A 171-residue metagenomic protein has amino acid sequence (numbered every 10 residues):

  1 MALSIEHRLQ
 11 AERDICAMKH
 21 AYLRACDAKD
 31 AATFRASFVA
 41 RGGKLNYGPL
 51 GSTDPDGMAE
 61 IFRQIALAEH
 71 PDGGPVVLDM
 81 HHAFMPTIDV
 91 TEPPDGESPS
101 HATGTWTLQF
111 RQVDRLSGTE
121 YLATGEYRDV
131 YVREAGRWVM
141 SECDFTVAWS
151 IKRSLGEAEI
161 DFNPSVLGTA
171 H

Functional and structural regions predicted by a protein language model:
M1-A28, A32-A40: Short, low-complexity N-terminal intrinsically disordered segments enriched in polar/charged residues
L3, G74-H171: A beta-strand edge to alpha-helix "cap/lid" segment located at domain peripheries
Q10, L50-T53, T119: A structural signal for alpha-helical segments
A21, I61-Q64, M140: Solvent-exposed, well-ordered amphipathic alpha-helical segments that flank/support binding or catalytic loops
A31-T107: A solvent-exposed, acidic/Ser-Thr-rich amphipathic alpha-helical stretch
